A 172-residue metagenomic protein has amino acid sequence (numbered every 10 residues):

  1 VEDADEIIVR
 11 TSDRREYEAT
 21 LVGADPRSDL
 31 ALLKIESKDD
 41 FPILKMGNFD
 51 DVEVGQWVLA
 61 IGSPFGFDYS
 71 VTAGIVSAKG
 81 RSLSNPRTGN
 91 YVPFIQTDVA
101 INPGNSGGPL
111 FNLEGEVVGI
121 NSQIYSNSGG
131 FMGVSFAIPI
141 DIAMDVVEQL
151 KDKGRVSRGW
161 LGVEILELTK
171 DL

Functional and structural regions predicted by a protein language model:
V1-L172: Serine-dependent protease modules
